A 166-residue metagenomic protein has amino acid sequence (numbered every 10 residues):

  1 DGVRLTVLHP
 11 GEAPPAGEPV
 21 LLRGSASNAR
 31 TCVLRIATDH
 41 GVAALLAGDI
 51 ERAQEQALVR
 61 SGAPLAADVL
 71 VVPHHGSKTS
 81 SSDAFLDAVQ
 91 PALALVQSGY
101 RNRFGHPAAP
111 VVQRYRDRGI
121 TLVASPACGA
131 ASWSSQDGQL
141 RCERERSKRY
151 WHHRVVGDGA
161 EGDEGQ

Functional and structural regions predicted by a protein language model:
D1-V69, A127-Q166: Core dinuclear metal-dependent hydrolase active-site scaffold
E55-S132: Cap/insert and terminal regions of metallo-dependent hydrolase folds
